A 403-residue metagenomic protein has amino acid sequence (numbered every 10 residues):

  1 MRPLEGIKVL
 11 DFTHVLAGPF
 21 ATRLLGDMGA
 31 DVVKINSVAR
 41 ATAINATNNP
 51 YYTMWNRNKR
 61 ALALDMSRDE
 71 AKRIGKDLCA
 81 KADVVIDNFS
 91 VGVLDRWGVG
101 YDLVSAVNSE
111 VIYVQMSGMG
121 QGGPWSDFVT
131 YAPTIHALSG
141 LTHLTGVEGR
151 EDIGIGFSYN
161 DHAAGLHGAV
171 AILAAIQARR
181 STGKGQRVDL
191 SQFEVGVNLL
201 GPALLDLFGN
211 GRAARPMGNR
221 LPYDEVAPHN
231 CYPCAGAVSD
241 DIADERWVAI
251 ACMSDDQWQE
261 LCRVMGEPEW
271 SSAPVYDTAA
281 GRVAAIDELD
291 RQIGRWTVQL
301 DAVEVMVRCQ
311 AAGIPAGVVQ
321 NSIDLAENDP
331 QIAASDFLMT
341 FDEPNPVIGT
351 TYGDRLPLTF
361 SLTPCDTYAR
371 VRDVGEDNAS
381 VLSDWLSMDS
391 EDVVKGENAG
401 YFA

Functional and structural regions predicted by a protein language model:
M1-S181, P216, D373, A379-A403: N-terminal helix-loop segment corresponding to the beta1-alpha1 unit of nucleotide/adenylate-binding folds
A39, G118-G120, Q192-V197, G236-V238 (+2 more regions): Glycine-rich beta-alpha junction loops
Q121, G149-F157, R180-G196, M217-P222 (+2 more regions): Conserved Rossmann-fold dehydrogenase catalytic segment
G165-G185, N198-G211, C262-E269: Oxidoreductase and adenylate-handling cofactor-binding alpha/beta cores
M217-D224, N230-C231, I250, I348-Y352 (+1 more regions): Short Gly/Pro-enriched turn/cap motifs at secondary-structure boundaries
P228-A312, A316: Aromatic-enriched alpha-helical interface/lid elements that frame and gate functional surfaces
A311-D366: A glycine-rich dinucleotide-binding beta-alpha-beta segment and adjacent secondary-structure elements that constitute
P346-K395: Flexible, small-/acidic-enriched active-site or ligand-binding loops
